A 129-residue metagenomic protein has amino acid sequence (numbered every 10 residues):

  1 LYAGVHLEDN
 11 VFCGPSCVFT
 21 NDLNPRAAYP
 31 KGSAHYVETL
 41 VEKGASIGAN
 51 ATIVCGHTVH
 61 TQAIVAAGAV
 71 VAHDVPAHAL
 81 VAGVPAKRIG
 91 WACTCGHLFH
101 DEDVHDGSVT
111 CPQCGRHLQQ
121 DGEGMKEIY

Functional and structural regions predicted by a protein language model:
L1-A82, A86-R88: Structural signal for interior beta-strand "rungs" in well-ordered beta-sheet cores of soluble enzyme domains
R88-W91, V109: Cys/His-enriched microdomains
C93, C111-C114: Short cysteine-rich clusters marking metal-coordination/redox-active sites
G96-L98, H117: Cys/His-rich metal-chelating microdomains
D101-E102, Q119-D121: Short, non-ligating residues that shape and space the ligands of small metal-coordination modules and catalytic
D101-V109: Short linker/helix segments within small regulatory modules
G124-Y129: Long, charge-rich boundary regions
